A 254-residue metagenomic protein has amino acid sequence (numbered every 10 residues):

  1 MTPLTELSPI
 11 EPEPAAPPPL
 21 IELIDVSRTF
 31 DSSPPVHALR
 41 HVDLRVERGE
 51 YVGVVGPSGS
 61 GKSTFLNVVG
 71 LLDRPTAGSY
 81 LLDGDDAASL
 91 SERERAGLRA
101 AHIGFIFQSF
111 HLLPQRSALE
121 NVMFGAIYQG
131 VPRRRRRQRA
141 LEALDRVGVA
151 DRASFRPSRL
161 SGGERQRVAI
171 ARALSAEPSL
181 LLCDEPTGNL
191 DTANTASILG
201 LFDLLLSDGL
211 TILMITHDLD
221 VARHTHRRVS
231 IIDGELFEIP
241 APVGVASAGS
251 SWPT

Functional and structural regions predicted by a protein language model:
M1-T29, F237-T254: ABC-family P-loop ATPase nucleotide-binding domain
P19-I231: ABC family nucleotide-binding domain
